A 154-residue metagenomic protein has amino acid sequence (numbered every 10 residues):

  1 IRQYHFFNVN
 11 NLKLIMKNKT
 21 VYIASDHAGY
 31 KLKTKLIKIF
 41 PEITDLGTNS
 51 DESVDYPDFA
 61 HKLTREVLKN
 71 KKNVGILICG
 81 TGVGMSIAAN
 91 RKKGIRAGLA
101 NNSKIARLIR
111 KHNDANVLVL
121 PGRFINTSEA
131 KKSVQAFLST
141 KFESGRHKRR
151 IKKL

Functional and structural regions predicted by a protein language model:
I1-I15: Short, Lys/Arg-enriched N-terminal segments with co-localized hydrophobic residues within the first ~10-30 amino acids
N18-L36: N-terminal beta1-alpha1 ligand-phosphate binding loop
Y22-A24, S103-L154: C-terminal binding/interaction regions
I37-I43: Short helix-loop-beta junction
I43-D45, I95-N102: Short hydrophobic/aromatic-enriched beta-strand-loop microsegments
I43-V54: A short beta-strand-loop structural module common to alpha/beta enzyme folds
S53-R65: Helix-loop module immediately N-terminal to the HCX5R catalytic loop in PTP-like cysteine phosphatase domains
L63-G98: Helix-adjacent hinge/juxtasegments
